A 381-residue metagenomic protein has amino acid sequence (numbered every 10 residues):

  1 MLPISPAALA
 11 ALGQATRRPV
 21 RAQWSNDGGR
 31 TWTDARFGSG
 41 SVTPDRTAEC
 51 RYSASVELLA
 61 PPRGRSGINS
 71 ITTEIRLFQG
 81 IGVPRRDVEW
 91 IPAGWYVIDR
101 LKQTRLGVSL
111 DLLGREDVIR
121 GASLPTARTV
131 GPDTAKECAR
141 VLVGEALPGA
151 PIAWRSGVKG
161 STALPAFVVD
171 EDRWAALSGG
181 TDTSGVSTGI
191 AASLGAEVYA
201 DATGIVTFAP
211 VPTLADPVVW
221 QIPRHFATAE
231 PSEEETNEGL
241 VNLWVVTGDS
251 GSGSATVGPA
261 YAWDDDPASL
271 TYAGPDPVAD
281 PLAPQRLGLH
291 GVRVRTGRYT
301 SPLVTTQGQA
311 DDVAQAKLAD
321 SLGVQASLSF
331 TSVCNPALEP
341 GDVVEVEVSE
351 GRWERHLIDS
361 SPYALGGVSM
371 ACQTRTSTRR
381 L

Functional and structural regions predicted by a protein language model:
M1-A135: Beta-strand-rich assembly/attachment modules of structural machines
M1-G29, T188, P212-A364: Acidic, small/polar-enriched beta strand-loop surface segments
Q23-S25, G38, T43-D45, E57-L59 (+11 more regions): A structural detector for beta-sheet-dominated domains
A54, I75, Y96, L110 (+6 more regions): A broad, low-specificity signal marking well-ordered, structured residues that form hydrophobic/aromatic
V83-L112, Y199, V344-T374: Short beta-strand and beta-hairpin "edge-sheet" elements
G94, L194, A202-G204, L240-N242 (+2 more regions): Residues that flank catalytic or metal-binding motifs in active/ligand-binding sites
T104-E238: Charged- and aromatic-enriched interaction segments used to assemble and dock large macromolecular complexes
T378-L381: Glycine- and charge-enriched low-complexity intrinsically disordered segments
